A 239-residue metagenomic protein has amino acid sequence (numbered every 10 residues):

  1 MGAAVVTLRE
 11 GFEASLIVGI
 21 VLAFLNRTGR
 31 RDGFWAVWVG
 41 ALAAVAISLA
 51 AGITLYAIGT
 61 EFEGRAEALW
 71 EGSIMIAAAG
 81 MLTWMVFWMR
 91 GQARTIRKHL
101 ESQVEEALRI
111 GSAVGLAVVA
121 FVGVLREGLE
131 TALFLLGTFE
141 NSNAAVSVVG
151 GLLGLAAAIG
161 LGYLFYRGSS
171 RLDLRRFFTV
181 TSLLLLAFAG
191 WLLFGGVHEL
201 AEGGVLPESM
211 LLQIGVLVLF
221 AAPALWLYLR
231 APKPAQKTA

Functional and structural regions predicted by a protein language model:
M1-A239: Multi-pass alpha-helical transmembrane bundle typical of ion/small-solute transporters and intramembrane aspartyl
